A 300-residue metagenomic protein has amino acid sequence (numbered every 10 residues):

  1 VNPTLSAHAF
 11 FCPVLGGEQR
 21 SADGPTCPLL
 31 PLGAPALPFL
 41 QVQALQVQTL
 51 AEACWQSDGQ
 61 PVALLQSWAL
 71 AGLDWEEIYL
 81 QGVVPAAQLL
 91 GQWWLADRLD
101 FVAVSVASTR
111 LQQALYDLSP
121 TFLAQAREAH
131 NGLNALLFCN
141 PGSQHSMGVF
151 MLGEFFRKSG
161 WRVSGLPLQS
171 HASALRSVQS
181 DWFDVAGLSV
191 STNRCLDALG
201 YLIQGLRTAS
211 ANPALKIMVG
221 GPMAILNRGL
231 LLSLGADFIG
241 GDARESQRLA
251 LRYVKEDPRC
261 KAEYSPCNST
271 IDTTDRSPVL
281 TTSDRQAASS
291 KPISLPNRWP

Functional and structural regions predicted by a protein language model:
V1-L123: Long amphipathic alpha-helical segments
A114-N134, G148-V149, A174-R176: Accessory recognition modules or surfaces
L133-L136, A186: Conserved hydrophobic helix-helix packing surfaces used for dimerization/oligomerization
P141-G142, M147, G165-A172, D197-A198: A general structural motif
F150-V163, T208: Short helix-loop-beta junction
V163-S164, I217: Hydrophobic anchor at the start of a short beta-strand that flanks the dinucleotide cofactor-binding loop
S170-R228: Cofactor-cradling patches in redox/metallo enzymes
L230, L234, G240-P300: C-terminal functional extensions of proteins
